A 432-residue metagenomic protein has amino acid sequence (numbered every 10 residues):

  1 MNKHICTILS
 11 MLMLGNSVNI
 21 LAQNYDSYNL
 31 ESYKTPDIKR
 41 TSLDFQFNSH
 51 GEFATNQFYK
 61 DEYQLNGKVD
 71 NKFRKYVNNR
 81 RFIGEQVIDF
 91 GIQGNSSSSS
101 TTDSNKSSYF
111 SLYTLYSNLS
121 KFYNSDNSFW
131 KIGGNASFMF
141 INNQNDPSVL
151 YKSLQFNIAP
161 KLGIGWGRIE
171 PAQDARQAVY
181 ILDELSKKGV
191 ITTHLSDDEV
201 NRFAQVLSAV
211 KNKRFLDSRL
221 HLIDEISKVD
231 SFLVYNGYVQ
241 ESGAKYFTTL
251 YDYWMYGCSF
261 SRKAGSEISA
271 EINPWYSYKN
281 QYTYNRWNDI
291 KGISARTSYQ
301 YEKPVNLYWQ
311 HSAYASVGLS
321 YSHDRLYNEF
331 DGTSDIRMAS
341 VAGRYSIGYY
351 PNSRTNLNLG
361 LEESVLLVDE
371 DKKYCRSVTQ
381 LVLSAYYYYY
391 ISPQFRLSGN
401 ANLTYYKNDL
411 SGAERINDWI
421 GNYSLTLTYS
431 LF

Functional and structural regions predicted by a protein language model:
M1-T35, Q173-S259, F432: Cleavable N-terminal export/targeting peptides
A22-K75, S269-W287, S424, S430-F432: Short glycine/proline- and aromatic-enriched beta-strand/turn motifs that initiate or cap beta-hairpins
K39, D61-V69, N105-L115, K152-L162 (+4 more regions): Residues that define the transmembrane beta-barrel architecture of outer-membrane proteins
K39-F47, G84-F90, S128-G134, I158-P160 (+9 more regions): Transmembrane beta-strands of outer-membrane beta-barrel proteins
F47-T55, F90-S100, S108-S111, A136-Q144 (+6 more regions): Transmembrane beta-strands of outer-membrane beta-barrel pores
Y76-E85, K121-W130, E170-D174, V305-H311 (+3 more regions): Repeated loop/turn-to-beta-strand initiation elements of outer-membrane beta-barrel proteins
N157-A175, W419-F432: Outer-membrane beta-barrel "beta-signal"
K279-N288, Y314, G318-F432: Outer membrane beta-barrel transmembrane domains
